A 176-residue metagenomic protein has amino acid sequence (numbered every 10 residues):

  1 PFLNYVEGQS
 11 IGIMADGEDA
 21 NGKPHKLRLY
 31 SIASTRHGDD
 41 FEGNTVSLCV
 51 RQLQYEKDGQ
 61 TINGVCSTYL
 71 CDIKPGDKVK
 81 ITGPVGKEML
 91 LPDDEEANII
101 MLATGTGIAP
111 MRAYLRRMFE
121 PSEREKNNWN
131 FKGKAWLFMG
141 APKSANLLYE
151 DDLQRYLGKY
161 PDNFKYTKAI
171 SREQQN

Functional and structural regions predicted by a protein language model:
P1-K74, S171: Ferredoxin-reductase
F2-H25, L102-W136: Classical protein tyrosine phosphatase
R51, L102, F138-G140: Short hydrophobic segments within beta-strands
C66, V79-E88, F119-S122, K126-N176: Reductase modules of NAD(P)H-dependent flavoproteins
K80, I100-L102: Conserved beta-strand elements of the Class I
L91-N98: Short helix-loop-beta connector
E96, R116, L153: Glycine-rich phosphate/ribose-binding loops and adjacent secondary-structure elements that form binding surfaces
